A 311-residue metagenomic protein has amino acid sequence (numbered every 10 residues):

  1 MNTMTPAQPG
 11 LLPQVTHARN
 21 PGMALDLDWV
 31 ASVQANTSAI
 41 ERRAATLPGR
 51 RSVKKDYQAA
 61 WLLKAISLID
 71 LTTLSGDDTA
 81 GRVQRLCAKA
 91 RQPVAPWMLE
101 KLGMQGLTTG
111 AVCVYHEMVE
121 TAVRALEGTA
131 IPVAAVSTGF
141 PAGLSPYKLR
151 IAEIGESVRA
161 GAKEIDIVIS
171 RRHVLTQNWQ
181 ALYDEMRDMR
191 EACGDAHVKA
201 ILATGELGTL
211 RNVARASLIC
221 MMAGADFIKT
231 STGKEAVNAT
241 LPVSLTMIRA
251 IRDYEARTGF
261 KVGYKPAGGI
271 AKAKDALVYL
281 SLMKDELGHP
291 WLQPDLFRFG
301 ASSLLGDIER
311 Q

Functional and structural regions predicted by a protein language model:
N2-E100, G110: Alpha/beta catalytic barrel-like cores
D56-K64, D77-L107, E117-K265, A271-S302 (+2 more regions): Alpha/beta enzyme core
V112-V114: Short, hydrophobic beta-strand segments that form beta-sheet elements in well-ordered domains
